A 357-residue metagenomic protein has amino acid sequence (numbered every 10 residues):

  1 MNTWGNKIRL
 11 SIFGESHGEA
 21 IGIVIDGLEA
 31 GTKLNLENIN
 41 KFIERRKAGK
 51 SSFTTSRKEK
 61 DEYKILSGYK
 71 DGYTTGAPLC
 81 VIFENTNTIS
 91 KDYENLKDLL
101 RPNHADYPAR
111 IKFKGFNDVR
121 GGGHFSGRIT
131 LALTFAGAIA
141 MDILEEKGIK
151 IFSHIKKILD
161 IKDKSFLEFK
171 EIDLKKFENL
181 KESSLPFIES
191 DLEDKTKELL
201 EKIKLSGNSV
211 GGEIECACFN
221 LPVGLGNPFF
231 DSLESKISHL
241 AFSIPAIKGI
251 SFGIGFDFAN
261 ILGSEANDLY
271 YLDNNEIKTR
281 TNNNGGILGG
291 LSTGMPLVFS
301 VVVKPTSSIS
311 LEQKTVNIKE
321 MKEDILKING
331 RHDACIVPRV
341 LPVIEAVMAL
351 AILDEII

Functional and structural regions predicted by a protein language model:
M1-I357: Generic N-terminal targeting/processing segments that precede catalytic cores or assembly contacts
